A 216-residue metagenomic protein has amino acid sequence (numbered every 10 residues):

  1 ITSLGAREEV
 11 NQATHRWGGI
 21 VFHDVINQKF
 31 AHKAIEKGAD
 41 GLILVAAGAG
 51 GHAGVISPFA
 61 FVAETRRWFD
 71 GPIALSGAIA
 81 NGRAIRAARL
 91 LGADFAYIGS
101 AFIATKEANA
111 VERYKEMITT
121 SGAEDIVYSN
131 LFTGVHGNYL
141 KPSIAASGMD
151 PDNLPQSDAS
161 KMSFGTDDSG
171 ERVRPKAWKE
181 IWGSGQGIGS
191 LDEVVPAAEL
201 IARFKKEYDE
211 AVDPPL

Functional and structural regions predicted by a protein language model:
I1-A74, G82-S100: Alpha/beta enzyme core
P58-A74, A80-L216: Conserved active-site-proximal phosphate/metal-binding subdomains
